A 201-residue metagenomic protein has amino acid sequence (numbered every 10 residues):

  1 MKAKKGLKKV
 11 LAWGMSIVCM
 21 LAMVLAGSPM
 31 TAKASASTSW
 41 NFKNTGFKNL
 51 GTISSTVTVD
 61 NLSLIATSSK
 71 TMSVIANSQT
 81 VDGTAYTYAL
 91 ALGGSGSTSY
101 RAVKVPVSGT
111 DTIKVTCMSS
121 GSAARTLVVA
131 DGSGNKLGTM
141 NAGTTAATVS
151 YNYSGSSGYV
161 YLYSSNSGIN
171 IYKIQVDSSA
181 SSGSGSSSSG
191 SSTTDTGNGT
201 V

Functional and structural regions predicted by a protein language model:
M1-S35: Sec-dependent, cleavable N-terminal signal peptides
T31-S95: N-terminal targeting leaders for non-cytosolic proteins
V81-T112, S122-R125, A146-S150, G168-K173: Short beta-strands within extracellular/lumenal beta-sheet-rich domains
I113, Y151-N166: Noncatalytic modules at the cell exterior or secretory-pathway interfaces, chiefly beta-strand-rich lectin/adhesion
S122-K136: Short, surface-exposed beta-strand/strand-loop-strand elements in extracellular ectodomains
G134-S157: Extracellular carbohydrate recognition and processing domains and analogous Trp-centered ligand-binding platforms
N166-G185: Exposed low-complexity, polar/acidic, P/S/T/G-rich flexible segments that act as propeptides, protease-susceptible
A180-V201: Ser/Thr/Gly/Pro-rich low-complexity, disordered linker/stalk segments of secreted and cell-surface proteins
